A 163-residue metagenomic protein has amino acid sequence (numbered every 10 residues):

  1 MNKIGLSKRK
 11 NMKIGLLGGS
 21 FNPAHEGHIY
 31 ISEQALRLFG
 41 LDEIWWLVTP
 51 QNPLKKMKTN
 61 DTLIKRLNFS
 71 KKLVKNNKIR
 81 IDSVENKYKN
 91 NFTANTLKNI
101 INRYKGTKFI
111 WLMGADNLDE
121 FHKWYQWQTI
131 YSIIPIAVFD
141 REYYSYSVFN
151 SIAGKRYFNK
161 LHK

Functional and structural regions predicted by a protein language model:
M1-K163: Nucleotidyltransferase catalytic core that binds NTPs
